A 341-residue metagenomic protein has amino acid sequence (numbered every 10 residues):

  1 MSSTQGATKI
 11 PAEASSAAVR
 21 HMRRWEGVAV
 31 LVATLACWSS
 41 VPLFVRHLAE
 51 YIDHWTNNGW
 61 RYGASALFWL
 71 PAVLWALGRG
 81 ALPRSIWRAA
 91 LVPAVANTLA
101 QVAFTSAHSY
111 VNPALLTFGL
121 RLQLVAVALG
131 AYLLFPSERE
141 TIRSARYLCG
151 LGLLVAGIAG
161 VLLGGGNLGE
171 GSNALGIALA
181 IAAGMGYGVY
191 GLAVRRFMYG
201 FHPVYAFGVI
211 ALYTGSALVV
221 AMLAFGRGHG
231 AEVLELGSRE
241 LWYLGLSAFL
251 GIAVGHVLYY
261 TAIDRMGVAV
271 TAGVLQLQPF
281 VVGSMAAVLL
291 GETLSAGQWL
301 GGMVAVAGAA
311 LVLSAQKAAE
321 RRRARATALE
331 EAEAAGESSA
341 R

Functional and structural regions predicted by a protein language model:
S2-E13, R20, Y62, S137-E138 (+2 more regions): C-terminal-most transmembrane helix of multi-pass membrane proteins
S2-G59, V92-V95, L99-S106, L151-G152 (+4 more regions): Glycine-/small-residue-enriched transmembrane alpha-helix faces in small-molecule transporters and effluxers
W25-A33, W55-A72, R88, A126 (+6 more regions): Hydrophobic alpha-helical transmembrane segments of multi-pass integral membrane proteins, especially transporters
C37, P42, V73-L120, V155 (+2 more regions): Specific transmembrane alpha-helical segments of multi-pass solute transporters/efflux pumps, especially DMT/EamA
L43, H47, Y51, S65-P83 (+5 more regions): Membrane-interface helix-cap regions at the ends of transmembrane helices in multi-pass membrane proteins
D53-H54, N112, H202-P203, G267-V268 (+2 more regions): A helix-boundary/kink motif common to multi-pass secondary transporters, especially Major Facilitator Superfamily
T56-L67, T105-I142, A183, V268-A287: Specific alpha-helical transmembrane segments that line the substrate/conduction pathway and gating interfaces
W69, L91, A128-Y132, R143-G165 (+3 more regions): Hydrophobic transmembrane alpha-helices of multi-pass small-molecule transport proteins
